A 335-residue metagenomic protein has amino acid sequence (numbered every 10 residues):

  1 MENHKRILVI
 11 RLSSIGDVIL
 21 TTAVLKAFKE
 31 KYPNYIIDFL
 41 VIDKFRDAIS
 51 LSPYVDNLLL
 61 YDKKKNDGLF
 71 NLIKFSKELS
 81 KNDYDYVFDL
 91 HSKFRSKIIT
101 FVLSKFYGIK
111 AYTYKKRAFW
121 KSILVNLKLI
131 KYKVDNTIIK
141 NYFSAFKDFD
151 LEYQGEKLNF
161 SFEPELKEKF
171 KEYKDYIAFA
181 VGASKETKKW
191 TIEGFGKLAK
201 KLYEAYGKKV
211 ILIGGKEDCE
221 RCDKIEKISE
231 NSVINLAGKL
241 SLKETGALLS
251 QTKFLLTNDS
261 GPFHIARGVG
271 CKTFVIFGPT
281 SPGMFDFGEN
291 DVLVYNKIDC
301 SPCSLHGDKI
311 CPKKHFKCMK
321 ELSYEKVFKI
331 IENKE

Functional and structural regions predicted by a protein language model:
M1-E335: Catalytic machinery of carbohydrate-active enzymes, primarily nucleotide-sugar-dependent glycosyltransferases
